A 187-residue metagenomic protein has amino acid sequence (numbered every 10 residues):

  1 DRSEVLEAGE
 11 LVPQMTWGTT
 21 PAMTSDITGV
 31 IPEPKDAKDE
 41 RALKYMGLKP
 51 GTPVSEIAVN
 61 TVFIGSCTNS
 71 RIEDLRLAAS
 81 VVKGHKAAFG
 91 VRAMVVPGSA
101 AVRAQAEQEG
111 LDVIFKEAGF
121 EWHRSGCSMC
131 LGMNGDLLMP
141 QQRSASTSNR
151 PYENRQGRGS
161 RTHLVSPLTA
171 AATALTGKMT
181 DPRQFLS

Functional and structural regions predicted by a protein language model:
D1-S187: Fe-S-dependent hydro-lyases/dehydratases of central metabolism
